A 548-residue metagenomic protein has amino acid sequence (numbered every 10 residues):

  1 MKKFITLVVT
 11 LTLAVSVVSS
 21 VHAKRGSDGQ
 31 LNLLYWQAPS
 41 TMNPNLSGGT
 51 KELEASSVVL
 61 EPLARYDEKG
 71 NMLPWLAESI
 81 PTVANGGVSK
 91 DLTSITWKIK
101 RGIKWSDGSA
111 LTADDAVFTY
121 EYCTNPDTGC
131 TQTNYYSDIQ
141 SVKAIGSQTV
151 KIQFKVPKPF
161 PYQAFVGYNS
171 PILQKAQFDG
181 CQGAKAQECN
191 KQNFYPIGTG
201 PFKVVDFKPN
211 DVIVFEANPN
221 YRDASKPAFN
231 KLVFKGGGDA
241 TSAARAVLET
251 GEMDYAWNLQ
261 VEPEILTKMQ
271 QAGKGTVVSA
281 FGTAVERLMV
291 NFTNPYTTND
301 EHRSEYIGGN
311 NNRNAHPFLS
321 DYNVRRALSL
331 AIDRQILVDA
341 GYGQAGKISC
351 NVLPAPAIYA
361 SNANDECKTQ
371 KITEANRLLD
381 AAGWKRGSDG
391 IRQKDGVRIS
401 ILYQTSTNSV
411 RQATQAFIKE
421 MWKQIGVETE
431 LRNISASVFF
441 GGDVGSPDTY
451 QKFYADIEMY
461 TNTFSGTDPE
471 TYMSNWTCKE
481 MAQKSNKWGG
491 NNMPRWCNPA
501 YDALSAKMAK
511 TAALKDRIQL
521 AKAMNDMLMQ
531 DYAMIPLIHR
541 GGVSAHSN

Functional and structural regions predicted by a protein language model:
M1-V8: Bacterial N-terminal signal peptides that target proteins for export
F4, S19-R25, Y66-E68, N85-G86 (+5 more regions): Extracytoplasmic/periplasmic ligand-capture domains
V8-S16: Bacterial N-terminal signal peptides
G26, Q132-Q182, D206-K208: Surface-exposed binding/hinge segments that line and control ligand-binding clefts or catalytic entry sites
N32, T477, K487-W488, H539 (+1 more regions): Tryptophan-rich aromatic "cage" segments
N32-V88, E121, I197-T199: N-terminal lobe/hinge region of extracytoplasmic solute-binding protein
T93-K98, Q148-F154, I213: A generic structural motif
F178-C181, A345-N364, V543-H546: Mature extracytoplasmic/periplasmic domains
